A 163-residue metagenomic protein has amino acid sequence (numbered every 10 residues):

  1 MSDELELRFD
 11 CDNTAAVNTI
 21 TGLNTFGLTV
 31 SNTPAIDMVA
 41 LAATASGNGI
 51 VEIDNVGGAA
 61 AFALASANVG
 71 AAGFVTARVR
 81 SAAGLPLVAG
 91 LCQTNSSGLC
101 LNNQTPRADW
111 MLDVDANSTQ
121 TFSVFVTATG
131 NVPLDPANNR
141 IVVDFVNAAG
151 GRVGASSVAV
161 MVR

Functional and structural regions predicted by a protein language model:
M1-E6, G130-R140: Short glycine/proline/serine/threonine-rich loop/turn segments at secondary-structure transition edges
M1-N13, G90, S118-T121, G154: Mobile, glycine-rich extracellular loop/lid and propeptide segments that shape or gate substrate/ligand access
R8-T14, T127-T129, D144-A148: Beta-strand-rich extracellular modules
D10-A72, G150-R163: Long, low-complexity ectodomains and other extracytoplasmic segments of secretory-pathway proteins
S46-I50, A61, T105-W110, F125-T127: Short structured motifs
V69-L87, C92-T94: Short acidic, flexible loop segments centered on an aromatic residue
S96-T119: Extracellular adhesion/glycan-binding regions together with long Ser/Thr- and acidic-residue-rich low-complexity tracts
L112, S118-V132: Short, hydrophobic beta-strand segments
